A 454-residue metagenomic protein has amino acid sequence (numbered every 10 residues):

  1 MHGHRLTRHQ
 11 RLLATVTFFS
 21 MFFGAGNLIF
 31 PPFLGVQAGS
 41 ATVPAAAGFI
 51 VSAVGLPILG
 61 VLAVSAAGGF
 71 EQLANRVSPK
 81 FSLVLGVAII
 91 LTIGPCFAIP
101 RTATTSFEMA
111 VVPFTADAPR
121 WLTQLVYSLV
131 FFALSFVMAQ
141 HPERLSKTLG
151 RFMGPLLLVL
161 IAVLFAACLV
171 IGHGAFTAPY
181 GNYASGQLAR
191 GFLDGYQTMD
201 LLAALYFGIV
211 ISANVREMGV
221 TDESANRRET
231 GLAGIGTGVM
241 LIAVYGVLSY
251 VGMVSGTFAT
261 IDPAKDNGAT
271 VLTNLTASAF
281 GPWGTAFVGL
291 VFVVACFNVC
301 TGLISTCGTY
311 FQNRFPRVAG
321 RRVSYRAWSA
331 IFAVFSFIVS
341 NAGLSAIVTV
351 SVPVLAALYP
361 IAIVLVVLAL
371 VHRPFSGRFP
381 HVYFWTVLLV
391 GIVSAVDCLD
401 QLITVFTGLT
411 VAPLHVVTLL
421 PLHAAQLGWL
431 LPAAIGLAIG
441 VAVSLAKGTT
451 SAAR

Functional and structural regions predicted by a protein language model:
L13-F23, A167-H173, Y183-V251, A286-V299 (+3 more regions): Hydrophobic, membrane-embedded alpha-helices of multi-pass small-molecule transporters
L34, T104-T123, R216-E217, C300-A330: Helix-loop-helix connectors at the membrane interface of multi-pass transporters/channels
G55, L59, L156-C168, T230-T257 (+1 more regions): Selective recognition of specific alpha-helical transmembrane segments in multi-pass small-molecule
S65-L73, F131-M153, E217-V220, F337-V350 (+1 more regions): Membrane-water interface regions at transmembrane-helix termini and the short interhelical loops of multi-pass membrane
P95, I99, L158-Y183, L201-L202 (+3 more regions): Hydrophobic alpha-helical segments and their helix-loop junctions in multi-pass secondary transporters
M138-C168, S351-I363, V382-I392: Membrane-interface loop-to-helix entry segments
H141-F152, L188-G191, I211-M240, F258-T273 (+2 more regions): Hydrophobic, small-residue-rich membrane helices and short re-entrant helix-turn-helix hairpins that build
I171, Y180, P380-R454: A generic transmembrane alpha-helix motif of multi-pass inner-membrane proteins
